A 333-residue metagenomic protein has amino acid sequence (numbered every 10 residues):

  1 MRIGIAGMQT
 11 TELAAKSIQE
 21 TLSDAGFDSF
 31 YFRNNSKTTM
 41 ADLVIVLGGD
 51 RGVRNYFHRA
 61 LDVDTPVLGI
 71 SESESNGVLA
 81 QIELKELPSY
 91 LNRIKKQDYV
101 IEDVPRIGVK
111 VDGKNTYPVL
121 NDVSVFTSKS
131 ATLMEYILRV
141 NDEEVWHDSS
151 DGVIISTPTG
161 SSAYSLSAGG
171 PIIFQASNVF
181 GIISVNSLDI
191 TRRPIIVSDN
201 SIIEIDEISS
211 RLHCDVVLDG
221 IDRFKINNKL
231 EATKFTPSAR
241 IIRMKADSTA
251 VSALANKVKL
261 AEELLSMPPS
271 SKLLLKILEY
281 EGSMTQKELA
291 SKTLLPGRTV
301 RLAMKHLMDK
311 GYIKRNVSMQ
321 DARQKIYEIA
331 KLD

Functional and structural regions predicted by a protein language model:
M1-L47, G52-D62, Q81-E102, K110-Y117 (+2 more regions): ATP/NTP phosphate-donor binding region
S73-D151: Catalytic core of DAGKc-family lipid kinases
V125, S130, N141-V145, I195-K272 (+4 more regions): ATP/nucleoside-binding phosphotransfer catalytic cores, i.e., glycine-rich phosphate-binding loops
H147-D151, I155-T191: Gly/Ser/Thr-rich active-site loops/lids in small-molecule metabolic enzymes that frequently grip phosphoryl groups
L264-S271, T285, N316-D333: Short, cationic-aromatic polyanion-contact patches
L278-E281: Short helix-capping/hinge SLiMs at alpha-helix to coil transitions
M284-K292: Short acidic, hydrophobic short linear motifs in intrinsically disordered regions
M308-S318: A short, conserved structural fragment
